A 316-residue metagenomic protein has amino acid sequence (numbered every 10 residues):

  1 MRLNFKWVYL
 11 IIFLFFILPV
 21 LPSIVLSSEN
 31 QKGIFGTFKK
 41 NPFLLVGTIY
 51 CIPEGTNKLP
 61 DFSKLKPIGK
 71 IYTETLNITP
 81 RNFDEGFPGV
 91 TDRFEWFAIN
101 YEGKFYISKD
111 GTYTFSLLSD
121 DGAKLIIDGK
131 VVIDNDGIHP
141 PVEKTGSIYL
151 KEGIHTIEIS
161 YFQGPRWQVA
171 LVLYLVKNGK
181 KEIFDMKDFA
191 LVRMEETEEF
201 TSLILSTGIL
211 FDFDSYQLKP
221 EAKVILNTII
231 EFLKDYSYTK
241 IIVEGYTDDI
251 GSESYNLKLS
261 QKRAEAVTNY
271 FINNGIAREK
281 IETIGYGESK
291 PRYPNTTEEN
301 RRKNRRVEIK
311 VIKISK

Functional and structural regions predicted by a protein language model:
M1-I11: Bacterial N-terminal signal peptides that target proteins for export
I11-V20: Bacterial N-terminal signal peptides
V25-T114, L118-T201, T207-I209, S215: Extracellular/secretory pathway-exposed regions associated with glycan biology
S108, G164-Q168, K234-Y236, I276 (+2 more regions): A cross-taxa feature marking solvent-exposed loop/turn segments within ectodomains of secreted and single-pass membrane
D121-G122, H139-P140, Q163-P165, Y216 (+3 more regions): Solvent-exposed loop/turn segments at secondary-structure junctions within structured extracellular/periplasmic domains
F200-S202, L233, E298-N300: Short secondary-structure boundary/capping segments
I204, L210-G245, T268-R278, I309-K316: Periplasmic peptidoglycan-binding/anchoring modules of Gram-negative envelope and division proteins
E244-K316: Periplasmic OmpA-like peptidoglycan-binding domain that tethers envelope proteins to the cell wall
